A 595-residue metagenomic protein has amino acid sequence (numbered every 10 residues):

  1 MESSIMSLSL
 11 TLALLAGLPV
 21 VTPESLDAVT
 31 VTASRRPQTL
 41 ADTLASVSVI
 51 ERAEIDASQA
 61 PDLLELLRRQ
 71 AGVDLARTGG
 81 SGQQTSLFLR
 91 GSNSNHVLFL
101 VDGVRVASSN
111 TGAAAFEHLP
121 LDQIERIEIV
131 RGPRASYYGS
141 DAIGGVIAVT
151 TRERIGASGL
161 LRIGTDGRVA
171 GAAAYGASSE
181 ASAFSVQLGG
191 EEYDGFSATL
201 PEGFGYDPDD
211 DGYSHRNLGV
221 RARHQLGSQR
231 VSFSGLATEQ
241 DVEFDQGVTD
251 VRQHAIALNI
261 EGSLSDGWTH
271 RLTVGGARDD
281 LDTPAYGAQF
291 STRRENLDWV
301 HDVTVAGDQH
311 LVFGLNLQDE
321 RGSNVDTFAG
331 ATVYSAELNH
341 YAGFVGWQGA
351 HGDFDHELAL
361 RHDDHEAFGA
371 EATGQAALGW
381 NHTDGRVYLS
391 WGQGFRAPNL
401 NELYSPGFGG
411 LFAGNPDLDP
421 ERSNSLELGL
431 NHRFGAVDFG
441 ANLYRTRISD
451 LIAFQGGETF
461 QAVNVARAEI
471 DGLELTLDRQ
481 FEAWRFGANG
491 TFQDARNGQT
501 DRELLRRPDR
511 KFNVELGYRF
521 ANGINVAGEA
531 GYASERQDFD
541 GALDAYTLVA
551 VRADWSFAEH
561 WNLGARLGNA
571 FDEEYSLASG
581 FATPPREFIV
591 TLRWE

Functional and structural regions predicted by a protein language model:
L26-S58, S86, S94: N-terminal periplasmic "start-of-domain" segments of outer-membrane beta-barrel proteins
T32, L64, R68-V104, S108 (+1 more regions): Extracytoplasmic beta-strand/coil segments of soluble accessory domains associated with Gram-negative outer-membrane
V104-R131, V149: Short acidic/polar hinge/loop motifs at secondary-structure boundaries that mediate gating or recognition
A135-S136, A148, G156-R162, A174-V251: Periplasmic-side early beta-strands and strand-to-turn transitions of outer-membrane beta-barrels
R223-E239, D250-N381, G440-L443, L477-N489: Face-selective signature of the C-terminal outer-membrane beta-barrel domain
V248-S263, F290-E295, A336-L338, A367 (+5 more regions): Outer-membrane beta-barrel signature, preferentially recognizing the C-terminal barrel domain of Gram-negative
A350-D355, F439, Y444-R447, N464-F539 (+3 more regions): Gram-negative outer-membrane beta-barrel transporters
T583-E595: Outer-membrane beta-barrel "beta-signal"
